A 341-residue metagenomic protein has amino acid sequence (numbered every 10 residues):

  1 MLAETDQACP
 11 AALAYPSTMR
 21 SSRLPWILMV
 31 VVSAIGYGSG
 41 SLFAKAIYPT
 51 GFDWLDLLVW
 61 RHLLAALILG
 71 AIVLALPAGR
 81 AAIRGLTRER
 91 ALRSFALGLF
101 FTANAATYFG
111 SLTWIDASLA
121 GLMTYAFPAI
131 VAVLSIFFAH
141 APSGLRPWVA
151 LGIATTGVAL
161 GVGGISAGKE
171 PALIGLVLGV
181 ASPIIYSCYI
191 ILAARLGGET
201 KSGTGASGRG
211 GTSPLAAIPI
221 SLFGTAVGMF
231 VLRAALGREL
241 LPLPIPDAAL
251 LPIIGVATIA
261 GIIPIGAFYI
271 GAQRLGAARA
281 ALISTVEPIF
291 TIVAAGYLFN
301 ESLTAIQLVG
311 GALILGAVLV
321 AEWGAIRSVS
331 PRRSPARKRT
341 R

Functional and structural regions predicted by a protein language model:
L2-E4, A8-W60, L99, A103 (+4 more regions): Glycine-/small-residue-enriched transmembrane alpha-helix faces in small-molecule transporters and effluxers
L24-M29, D56-A75, A150-T156, I174-A181 (+2 more regions): Hydrophobic alpha-helical transmembrane segments of multi-pass integral membrane proteins, especially transporters
A34, W60, A120-A126, L192-A226 (+1 more regions): Helix-helix packing/entry segments at the starts of transmembrane helices
G36-S41, P77-L119, M123-T124, L160 (+1 more regions): Specific transmembrane alpha-helical segments of multi-pass solute transporters/efflux pumps, especially DMT/EamA
L42-W54, A82-I83, T113, V162-A172 (+3 more regions): Membrane-interface helix termini and inter-helical loops of multi-pass transporters
I47, L57, R61, S111 (+6 more regions): Hydrophobic/aromatic residues within transmembrane alpha-helices of multi-pass small-molecule transporters
D56-L67, F101, F109-P142, S182 (+1 more regions): Specific alpha-helical transmembrane segments that line the substrate/conduction pathway and gating interfaces
L69, S143-I165, A294, I306-A325: Hydrophobic transmembrane alpha-helices of multi-pass small-molecule transport proteins
